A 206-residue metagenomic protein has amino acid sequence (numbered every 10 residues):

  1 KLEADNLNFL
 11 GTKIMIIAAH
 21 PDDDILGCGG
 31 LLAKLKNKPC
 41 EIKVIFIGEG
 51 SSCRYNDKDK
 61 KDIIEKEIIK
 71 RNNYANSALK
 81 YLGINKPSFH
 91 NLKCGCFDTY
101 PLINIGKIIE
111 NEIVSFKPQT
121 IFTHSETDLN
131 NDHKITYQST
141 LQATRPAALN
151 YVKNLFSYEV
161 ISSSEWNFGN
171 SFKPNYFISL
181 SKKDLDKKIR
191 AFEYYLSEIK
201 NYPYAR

Functional and structural regions predicted by a protein language model:
K1-I17, K34, K38, E65-K66 (+3 more regions): Metal-dependent de-N-acetylase/amidase catalytic core
E3, F9-P21, I25-K66: ATP-dependent adenylation/pyrophosphate-handling site
L26-G27, K70, N104: Short, conserved clusters of charged catalytic residues that mark active-site and nucleotide-handling motifs
G48-G50, K93, I161: Short beta-to-alpha linker loops that shape the active-site pocket of alpha/beta-hydrolase fold enzymes
R71-A75: Generic hydrophobic, amphipathic alpha-helix propensity
